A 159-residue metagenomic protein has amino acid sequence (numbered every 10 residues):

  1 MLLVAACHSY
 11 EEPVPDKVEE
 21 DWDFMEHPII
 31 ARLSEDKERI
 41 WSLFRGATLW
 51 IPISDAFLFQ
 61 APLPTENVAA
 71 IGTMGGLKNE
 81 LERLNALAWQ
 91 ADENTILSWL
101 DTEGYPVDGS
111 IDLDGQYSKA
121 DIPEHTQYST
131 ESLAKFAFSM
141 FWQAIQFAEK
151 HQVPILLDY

Functional and structural regions predicted by a protein language model:
M1-H151, D158-Y159: Acidic (Asp/Glu-rich) sequence patches and key acidic residues that form negatively charged surfaces used
